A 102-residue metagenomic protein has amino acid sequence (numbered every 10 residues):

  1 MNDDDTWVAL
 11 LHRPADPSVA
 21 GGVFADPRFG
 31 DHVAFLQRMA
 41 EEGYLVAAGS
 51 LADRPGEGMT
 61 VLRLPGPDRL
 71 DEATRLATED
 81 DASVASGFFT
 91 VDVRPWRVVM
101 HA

Functional and structural regions predicted by a protein language model:
M1-A102: Conserved, structured core segments of small domains
